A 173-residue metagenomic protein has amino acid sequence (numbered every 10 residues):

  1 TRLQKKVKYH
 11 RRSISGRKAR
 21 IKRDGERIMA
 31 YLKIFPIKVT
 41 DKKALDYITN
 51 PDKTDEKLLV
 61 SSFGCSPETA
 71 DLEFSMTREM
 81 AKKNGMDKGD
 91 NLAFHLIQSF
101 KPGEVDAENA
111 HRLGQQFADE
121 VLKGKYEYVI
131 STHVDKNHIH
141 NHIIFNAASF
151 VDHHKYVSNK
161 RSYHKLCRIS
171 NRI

Functional and structural regions predicted by a protein language model:
L3-I173: N-terminal nicking endonuclease/strand-transfer module with a His-rich metal-binding environment and a catalytic Tyr
